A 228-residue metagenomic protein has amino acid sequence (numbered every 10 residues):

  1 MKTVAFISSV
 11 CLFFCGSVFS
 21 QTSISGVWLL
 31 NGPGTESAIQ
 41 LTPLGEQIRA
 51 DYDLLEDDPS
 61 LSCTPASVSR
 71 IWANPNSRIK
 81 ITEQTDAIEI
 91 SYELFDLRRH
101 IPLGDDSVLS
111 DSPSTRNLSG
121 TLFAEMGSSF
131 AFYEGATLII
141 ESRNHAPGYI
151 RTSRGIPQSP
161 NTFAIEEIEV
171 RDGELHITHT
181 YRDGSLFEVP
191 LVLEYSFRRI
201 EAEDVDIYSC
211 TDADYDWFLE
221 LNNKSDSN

Functional and structural regions predicted by a protein language model:
M1-V4: Positively charged n-region of N-terminal signal peptides that target proteins for export
F6-V10: Sec-dependent N-terminal signal peptides
L12-F13, S23: Low-complexity, intrinsically disordered segments with a bias for serine/threonine
C15-S17: N-terminal signal peptide c-region/cleavage motif recognized by signal peptidases
F19-N228: Hydrophobic small-molecule pocket/channel-lining residues, especially in calycin-type beta-barrels
